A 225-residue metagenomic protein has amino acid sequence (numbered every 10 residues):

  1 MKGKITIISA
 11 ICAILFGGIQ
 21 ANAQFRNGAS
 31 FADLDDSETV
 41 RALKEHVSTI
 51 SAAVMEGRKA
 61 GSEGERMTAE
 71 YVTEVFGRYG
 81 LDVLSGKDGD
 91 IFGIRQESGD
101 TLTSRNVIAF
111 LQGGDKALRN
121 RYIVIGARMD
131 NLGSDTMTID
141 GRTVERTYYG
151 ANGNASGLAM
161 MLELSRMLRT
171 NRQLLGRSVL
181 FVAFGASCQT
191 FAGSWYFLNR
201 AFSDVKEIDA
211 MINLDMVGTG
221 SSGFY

Functional and structural regions predicted by a protein language model:
M1-R26: Bacterial Sec-dependent N-terminal signal peptides
I19-M67, V72-D82, N120-Y122: N-terminal hydrophobic or amphipathic helices/low-complexity stretches enriched in small/hydrophobic/Pro/Gly
L34-K44, K59-E70, R119, R142 (+3 more regions): Soluble non-cytosolic domains of exported or imported proteins
V47, S51-K59, V72, Y79-V83 (+9 more regions): Sec/Tat-exported extracytoplasmic proteins
I50, F76, E97-I139: Acidic/His- and Gly-rich active-site-bordering loop/insert found across diverse amide/peptide-bond hydrolases
R58-Q112: A non-catalytic alpha/beta surface segment that caps or lines the substrate-entry region of metallo-dependent hydrolase
S85-G89, N120, G176-V179, D209: Short secondary-structure junction motifs
D100-R105, G133, T143-Y225: Acidic/histidine-rich catalytic neighborhood of metal-dependent amide-processing enzymes
